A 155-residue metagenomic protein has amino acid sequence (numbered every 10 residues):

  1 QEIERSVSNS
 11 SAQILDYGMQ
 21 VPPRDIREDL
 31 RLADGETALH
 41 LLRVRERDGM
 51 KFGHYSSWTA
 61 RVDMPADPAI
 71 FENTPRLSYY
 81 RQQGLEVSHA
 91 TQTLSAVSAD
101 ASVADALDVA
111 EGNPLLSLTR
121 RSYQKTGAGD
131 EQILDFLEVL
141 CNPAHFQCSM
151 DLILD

Functional and structural regions predicted by a protein language model:
Q1-S8: Extended, compositionally biased flexible segments
N9-D155: C-terminal all-alpha effector/ligand-binding and dimerization domain of prokaryotic HTH-type transcriptional repressors
